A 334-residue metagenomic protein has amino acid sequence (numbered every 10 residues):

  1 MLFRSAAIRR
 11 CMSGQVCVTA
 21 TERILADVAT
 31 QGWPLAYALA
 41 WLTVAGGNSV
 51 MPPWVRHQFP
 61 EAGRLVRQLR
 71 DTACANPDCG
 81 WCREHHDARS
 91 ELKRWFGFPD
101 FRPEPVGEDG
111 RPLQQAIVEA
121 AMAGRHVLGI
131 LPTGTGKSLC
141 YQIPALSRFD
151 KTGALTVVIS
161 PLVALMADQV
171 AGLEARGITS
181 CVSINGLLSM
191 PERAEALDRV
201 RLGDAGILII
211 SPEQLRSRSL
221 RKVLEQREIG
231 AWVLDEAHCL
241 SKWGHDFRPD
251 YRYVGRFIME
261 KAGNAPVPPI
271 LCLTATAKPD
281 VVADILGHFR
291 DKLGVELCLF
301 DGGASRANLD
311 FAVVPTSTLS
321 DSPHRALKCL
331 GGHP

Functional and structural regions predicted by a protein language model:
M1-D87: N-terminal accessory nucleic-acid engagement/regulatory domains that precede and modulate ATP-driven motor cores
W81-I130: Conserved pre-motif I regulatory segment
A123-G129, A154-T156, D204-G206, P266-P269 (+1 more regions): Pre-Walker A (Motif I) flank of P-loop NTPase domains
I130-T135, C140-S180, A262-V267: Conserved SF1/SF2 helicase motif Ia
L165-M190, E195, R199-L202, D284-L293: Conserved helix-turn-beta segment of the N-terminal RecA-like "Helicase ATP-binding" lobe in SF1/SF2 helicases
A171, L188-A231, C239-H245: Conserved helix/coil segment N-terminal to the catalytic DExD/H
E225-Q226, G230-A231, H238-D301: Post-DEXD/H (motif II) to motif III coupling segment of the RecA-like Helicase ATP-binding lobe
A312-P334: Conserved interdomain hinge at the start of the Helicase C-terminal
